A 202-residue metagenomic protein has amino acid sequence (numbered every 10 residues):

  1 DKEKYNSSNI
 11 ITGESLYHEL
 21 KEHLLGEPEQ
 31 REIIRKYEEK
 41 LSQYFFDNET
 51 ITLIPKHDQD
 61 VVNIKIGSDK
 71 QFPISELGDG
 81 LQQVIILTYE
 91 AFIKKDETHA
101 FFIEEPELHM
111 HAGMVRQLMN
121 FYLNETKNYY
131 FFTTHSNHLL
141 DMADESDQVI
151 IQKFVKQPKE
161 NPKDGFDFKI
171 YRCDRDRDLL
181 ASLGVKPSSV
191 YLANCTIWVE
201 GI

Functional and structural regions predicted by a protein language model:
D1-F45: Coupling/switch segment of ABC-type P-loop NTPase heads
L41, P55-V190, T196: Switch/communication elements of ASCE P-loop NTPase nucleotide-binding domains
E49-L53: A short linear hydrophobic-aromatic micro-motif
T196-I202: Conserved strand-helix element at the start of the C-terminal RecA-like helicase core
